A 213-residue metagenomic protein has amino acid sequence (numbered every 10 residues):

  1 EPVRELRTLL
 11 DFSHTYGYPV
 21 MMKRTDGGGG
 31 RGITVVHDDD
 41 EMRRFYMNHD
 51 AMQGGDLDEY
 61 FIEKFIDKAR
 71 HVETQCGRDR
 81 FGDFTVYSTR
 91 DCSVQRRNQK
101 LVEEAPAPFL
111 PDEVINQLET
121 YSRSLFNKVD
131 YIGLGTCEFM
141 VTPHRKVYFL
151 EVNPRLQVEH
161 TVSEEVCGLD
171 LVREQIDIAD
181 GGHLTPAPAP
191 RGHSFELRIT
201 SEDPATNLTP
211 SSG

Functional and structural regions predicted by a protein language model:
E1-G32: A conserved helix-loop-beta module that forms one wall/lid of the active-site cleft in ATP-utilizing catalytic domains
P19, R24, G29, H37-G213: ATP-dependent carboxylate activation and anion-phosphoryl transfer catalytic cores that bind Mg-ATP to form
